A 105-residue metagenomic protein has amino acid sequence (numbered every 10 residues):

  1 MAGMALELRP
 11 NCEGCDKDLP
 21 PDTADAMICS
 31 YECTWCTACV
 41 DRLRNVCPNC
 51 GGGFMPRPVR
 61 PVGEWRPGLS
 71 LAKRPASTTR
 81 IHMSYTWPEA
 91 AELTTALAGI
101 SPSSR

Functional and structural regions predicted by a protein language model:
A2-R105: Intrinsically disordered, low-complexity regulatory regions in eukaryotic proteins
